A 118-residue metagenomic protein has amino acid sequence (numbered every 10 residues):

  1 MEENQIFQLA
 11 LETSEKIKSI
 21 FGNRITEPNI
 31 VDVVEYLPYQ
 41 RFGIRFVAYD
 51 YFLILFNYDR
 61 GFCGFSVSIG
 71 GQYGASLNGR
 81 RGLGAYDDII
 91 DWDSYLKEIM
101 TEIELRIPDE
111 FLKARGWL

Functional and structural regions predicted by a protein language model:
M1, E15, I30, Y36 (+7 more regions): Generic detection of intrinsically disordered/low-complexity segments and helix-coil linkers/edges
M1-F42, K97-I99: N-terminal domain-onset segments
I6, I20, R41, D59-F62 (+3 more regions): Intrinsically disordered, low-complexity segments enriched in small/polar residues
L9-I17, G74-L118: Ampiphathic alpha-helical segments that act as solvent-exposed interaction surfaces
N23-G70: Amphipathic, interaction-prone secondary-structure segments
